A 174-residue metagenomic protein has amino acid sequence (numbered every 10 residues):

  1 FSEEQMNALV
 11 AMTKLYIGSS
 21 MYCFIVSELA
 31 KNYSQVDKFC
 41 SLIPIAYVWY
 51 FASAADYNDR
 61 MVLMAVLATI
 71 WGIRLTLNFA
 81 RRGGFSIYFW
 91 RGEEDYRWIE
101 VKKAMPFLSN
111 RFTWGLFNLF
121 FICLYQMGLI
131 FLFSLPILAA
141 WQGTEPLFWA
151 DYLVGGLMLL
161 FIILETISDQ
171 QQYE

Functional and structural regions predicted by a protein language model:
F1-E174: Membrane-anchoring alpha-helices and their flanking helix-loop junctions
